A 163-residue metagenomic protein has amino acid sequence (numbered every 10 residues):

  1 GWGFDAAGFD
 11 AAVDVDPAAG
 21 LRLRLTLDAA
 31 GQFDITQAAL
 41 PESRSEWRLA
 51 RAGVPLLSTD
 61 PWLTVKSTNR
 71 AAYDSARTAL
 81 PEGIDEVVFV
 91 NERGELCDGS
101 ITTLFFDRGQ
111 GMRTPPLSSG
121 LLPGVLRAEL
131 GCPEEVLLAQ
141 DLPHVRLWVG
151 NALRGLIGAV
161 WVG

Functional and structural regions predicted by a protein language model:
G1-R22, T26-G163: Helix-start/capping segments and mature chain N-termini
